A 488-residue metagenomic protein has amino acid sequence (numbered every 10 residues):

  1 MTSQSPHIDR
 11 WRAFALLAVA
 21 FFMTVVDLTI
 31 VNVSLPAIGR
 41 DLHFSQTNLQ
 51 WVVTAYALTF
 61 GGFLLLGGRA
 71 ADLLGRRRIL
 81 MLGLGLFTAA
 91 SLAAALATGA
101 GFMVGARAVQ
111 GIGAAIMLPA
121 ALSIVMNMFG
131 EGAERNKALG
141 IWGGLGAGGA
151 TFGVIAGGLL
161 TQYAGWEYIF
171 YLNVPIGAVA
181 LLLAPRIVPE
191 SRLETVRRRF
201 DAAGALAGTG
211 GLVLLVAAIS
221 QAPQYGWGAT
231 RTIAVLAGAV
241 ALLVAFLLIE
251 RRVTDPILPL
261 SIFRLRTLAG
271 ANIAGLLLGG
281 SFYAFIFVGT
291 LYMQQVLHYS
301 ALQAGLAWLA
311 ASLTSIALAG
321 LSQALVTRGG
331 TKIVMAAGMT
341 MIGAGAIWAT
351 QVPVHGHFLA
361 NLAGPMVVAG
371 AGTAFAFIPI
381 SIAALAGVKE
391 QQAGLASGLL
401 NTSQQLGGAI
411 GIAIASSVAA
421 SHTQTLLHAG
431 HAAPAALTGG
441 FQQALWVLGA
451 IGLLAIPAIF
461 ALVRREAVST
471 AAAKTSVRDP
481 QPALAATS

Functional and structural regions predicted by a protein language model:
M1-D9, E194-R197, L462-S488: Intrinsic disorder in cytosolic terminal tails and internal cytosolic loops of multi-pass membrane transporters
M1-R186, L321-S322, G329, I333-M335 (+4 more regions): Transmembrane-helix bundle of Major Facilitator Superfamily
S3-P6, L181-T209, R251-R266, T327-R328 (+2 more regions): Flexible interhelical linker loops that connect adjacent transmembrane helices in multi-pass membrane transporters
W11-V33, Q46, G228-L242, L248-L426 (+2 more regions): 12-transmembrane solute porter fold
I38-G39, A70-A71, A156-A164, I219 (+4 more regions): Interfacial helix-cap and linker-helix signal at transmembrane-aqueous boundaries of multi-pass secondary transporters
A100-G101, G165, S191-R197, A222-G228 (+1 more regions): Membrane-interface helix caps and helix-loop-helix hairpins in membrane proteins
L122, V174-L193, T209-Q221, G238-V253 (+1 more regions): C-terminal membrane-cytosol helix-exit motif in multi-pass small-molecule transporters
A180, S421-A432: Peri-membrane helix termini and adjoining interfacial loops of integral membrane proteins
